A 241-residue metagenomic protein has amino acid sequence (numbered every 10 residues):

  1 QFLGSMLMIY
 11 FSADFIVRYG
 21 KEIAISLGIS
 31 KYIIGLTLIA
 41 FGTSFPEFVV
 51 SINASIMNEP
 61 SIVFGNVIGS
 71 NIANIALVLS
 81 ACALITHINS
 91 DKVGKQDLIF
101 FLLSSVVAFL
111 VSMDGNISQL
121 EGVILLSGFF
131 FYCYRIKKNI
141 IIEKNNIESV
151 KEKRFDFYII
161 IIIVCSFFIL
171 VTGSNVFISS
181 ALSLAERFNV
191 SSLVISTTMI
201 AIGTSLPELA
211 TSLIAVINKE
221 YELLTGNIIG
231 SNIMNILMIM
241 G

Functional and structural regions predicted by a protein language model:
Q1-G241: Hydrophobic alpha-helical segments, chiefly the membrane-spanning helices and signal/signal-anchor peptides
